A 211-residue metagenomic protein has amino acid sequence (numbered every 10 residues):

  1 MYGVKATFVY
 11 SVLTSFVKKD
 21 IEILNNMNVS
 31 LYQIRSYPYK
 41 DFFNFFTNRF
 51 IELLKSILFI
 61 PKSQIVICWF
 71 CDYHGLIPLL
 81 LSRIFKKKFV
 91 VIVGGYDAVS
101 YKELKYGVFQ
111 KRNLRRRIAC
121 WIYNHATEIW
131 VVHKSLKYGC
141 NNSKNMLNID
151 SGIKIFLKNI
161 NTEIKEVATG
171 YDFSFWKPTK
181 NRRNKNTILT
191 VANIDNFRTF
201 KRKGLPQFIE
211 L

Functional and structural regions predicted by a protein language model:
M1-Y37, E210: N-terminal subdomain of nucleotide-sugar transferases
F8-K19, C68, N196-K203: A short, glycine/small-residue-rich beta-strand->loop->alpha-helix junction that serves as a flexible
V9, S56-G75, K87-V90, E128: Short N-terminal targeting/anchoring amphipathic segment
L31-K55, C68, D72, Y106-G107: A short, charged, and often flexible helix/loop element on the N-terminal side of the glycosyltransferase catalytic
T47-E52, K88, V99-W121, N142-G152: Nucleotide-sugar donor phosphate/pyrophosphate-binding loop at the beta->alpha transition of glycosyltransferases
I65, S82-Y101, Y123, E128-V131: Active-site proximal beta-strand in glycosyltransferases
R116-I164, Y171-F175: A short, active-site helix/loop in glycosyltransferases that binds the activated sugar's phosphate group
D172-L211: Conserved catalytic-core segment of nucleotide-activated headgroup transferases in glycan assembly
